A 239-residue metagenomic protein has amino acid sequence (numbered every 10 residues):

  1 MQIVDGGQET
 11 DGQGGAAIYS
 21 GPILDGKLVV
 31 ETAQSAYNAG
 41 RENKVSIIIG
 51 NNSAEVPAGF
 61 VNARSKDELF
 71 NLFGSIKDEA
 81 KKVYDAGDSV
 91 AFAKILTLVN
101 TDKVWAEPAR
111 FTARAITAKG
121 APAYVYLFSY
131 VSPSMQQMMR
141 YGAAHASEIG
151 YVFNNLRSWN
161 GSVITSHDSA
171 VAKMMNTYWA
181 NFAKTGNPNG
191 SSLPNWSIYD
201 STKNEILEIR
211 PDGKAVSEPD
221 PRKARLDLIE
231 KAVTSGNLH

Functional and structural regions predicted by a protein language model:
M1-S166: Substrate-gating cap/lid region and adjacent catalytic-acid/histidine neighborhood within extracellular/lumenal
E107-H239: Mobile gating loops/cap/lid regions near enzyme active sites that modulate substrate access
